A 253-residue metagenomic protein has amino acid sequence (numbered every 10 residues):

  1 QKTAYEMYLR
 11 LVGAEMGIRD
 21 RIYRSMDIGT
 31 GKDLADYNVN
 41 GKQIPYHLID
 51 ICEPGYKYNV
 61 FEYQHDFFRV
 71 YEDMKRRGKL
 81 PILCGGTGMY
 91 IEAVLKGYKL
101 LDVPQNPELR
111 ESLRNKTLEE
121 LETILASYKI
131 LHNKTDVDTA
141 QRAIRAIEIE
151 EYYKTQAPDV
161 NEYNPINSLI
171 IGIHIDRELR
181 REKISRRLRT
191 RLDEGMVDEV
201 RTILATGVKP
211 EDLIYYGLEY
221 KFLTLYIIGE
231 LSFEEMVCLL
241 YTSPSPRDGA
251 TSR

Functional and structural regions predicted by a protein language model:
Q1, R76, N164-S243, R247: Catalytic core of IPPT-family isopentenyl/dimethylallyl transferases that prenylate adenosine-containing substrates
Q1-E15, Y241-R253: Single conserved hydrophobic/aromatic residue that forms the stacking wall/gate of nucleotide- or nucleobase-binding
A14-E15, R19-L83, G88-S112, K116-E120: N-terminal phosphate/diphosphate-binding loop that engages ATP/GTP or pyrophosphate donors across diverse enzyme folds
S25-M26, A93-V94, I203, Y226 (+1 more regions): Residues that scaffold the ATP/ADP-binding catalytic core of kinase and kinase-like folds
D50-G55, A126-H132, M236: Short glycine/proline- and acidic residue-enriched helix-loop micro-motifs that form flexible lids or anion-recognition
H65-R69, I144, K221: Short, contiguous clusters of charged residues that form electrostatic/catalytic patches at enzyme active sites, used
R77-K79, N133-Q141, P210-Y215: Structural motif
G88-T190, E194-V197, I203-T206: Long, charge-dense, solvent-exposed interaction surfaces that engage phosphate-rich ligands
